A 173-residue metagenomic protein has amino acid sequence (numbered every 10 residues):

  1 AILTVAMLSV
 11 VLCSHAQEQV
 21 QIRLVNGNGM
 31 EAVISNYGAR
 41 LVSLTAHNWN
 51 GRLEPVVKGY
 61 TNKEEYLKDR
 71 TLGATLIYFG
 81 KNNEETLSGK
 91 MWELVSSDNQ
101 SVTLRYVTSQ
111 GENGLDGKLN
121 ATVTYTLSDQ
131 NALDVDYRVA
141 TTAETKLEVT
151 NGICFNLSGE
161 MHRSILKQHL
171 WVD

Functional and structural regions predicted by a protein language model:
I2-V11: Bacterial N-terminal signal peptides
A16-D173: Surface-exposed acidic/polar loop and edge beta-strand patches at domain peripheries
